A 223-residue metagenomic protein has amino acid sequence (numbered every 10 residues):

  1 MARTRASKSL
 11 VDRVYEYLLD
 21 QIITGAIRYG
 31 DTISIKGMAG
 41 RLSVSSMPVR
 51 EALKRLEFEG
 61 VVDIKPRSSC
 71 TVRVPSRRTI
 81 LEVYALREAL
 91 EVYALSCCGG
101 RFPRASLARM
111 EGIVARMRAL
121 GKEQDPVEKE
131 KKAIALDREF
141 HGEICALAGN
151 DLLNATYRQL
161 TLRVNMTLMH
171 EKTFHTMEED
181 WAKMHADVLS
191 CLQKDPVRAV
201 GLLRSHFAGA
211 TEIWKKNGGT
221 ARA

Functional and structural regions predicted by a protein language model:
M1-G100, T211, K215-A223: Short linear motifs at protein or domain termini
Q21, A26, L120, Q124 (+2 more regions): Hydrophobic side-chain positions on well-ordered alpha-helices, corresponding to helix-helix packing/interface faces
T79, P103-S106, D125-A133, G149 (+3 more regions): Residue-level recognition of alpha-helical structural elements
V83, M110, A133, D137 (+5 more regions): Hydrophobic packing residues in well-ordered alpha-helices of helical domains and bundles
L86-F102, R138-H175, I213-W214: Hydrophobic, amphipathic alpha-helical faces that serve as interaction scaffolds
L90, I113-R116, L120, K129-K132 (+5 more regions): Amphipathic coiled-coil alpha-helices
L90-G121: Amphipathic alpha-helical dimerization/coiled-coil segments that flank or bridge DNA-binding/regulatory modules
R118, M169-A223: C-terminal all-alpha effector/ligand-binding and dimerization domain of prokaryotic HTH-type transcriptional repressors
